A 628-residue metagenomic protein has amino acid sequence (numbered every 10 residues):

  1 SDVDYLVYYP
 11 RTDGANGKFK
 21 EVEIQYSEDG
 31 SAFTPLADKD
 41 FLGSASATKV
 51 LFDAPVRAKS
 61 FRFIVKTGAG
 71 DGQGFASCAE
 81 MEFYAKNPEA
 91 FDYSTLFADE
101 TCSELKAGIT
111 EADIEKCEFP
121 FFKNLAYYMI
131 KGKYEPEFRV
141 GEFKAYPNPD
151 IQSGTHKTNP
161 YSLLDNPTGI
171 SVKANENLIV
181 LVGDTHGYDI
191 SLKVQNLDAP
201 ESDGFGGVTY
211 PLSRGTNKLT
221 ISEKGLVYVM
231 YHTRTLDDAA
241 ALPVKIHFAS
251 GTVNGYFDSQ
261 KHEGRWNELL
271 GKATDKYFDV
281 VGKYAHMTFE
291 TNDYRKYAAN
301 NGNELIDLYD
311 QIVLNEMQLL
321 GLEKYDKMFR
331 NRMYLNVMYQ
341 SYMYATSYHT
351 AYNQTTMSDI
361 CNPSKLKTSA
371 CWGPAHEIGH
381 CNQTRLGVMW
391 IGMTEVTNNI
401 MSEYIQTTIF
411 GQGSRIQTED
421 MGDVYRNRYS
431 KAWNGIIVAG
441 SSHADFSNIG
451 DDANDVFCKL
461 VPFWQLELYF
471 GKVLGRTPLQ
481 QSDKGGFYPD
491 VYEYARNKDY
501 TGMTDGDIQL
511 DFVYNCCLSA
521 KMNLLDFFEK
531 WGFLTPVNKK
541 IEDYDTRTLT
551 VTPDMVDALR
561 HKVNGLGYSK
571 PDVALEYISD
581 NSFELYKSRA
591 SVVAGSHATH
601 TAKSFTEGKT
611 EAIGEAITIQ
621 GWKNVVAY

Functional and structural regions predicted by a protein language model:
S1-P35, S44-Y93: Aromatic, loop-rich ligand-recognition surfaces of beta-strand-rich domains
V3, D71-Y93, T233-V280: Exposed low-complexity, polar/acidic, P/S/T/G-rich flexible segments that act as propeptides, protease-susceptible
K39-F61, V65-G70, G204-L226, R234: Beta-sandwich interaction modules
F91-K133, D505-A627: Beta/coil-rich, acidic/histidine-enriched accessory regions frequently appended to metallopeptidases
D92-G255, E607, G614-Y628: Beta-strand-enriched, solvent-exposed domains that form extended recognition/catalytic surfaces
T158-L164, V208-L212, D258-K272, D507-D511: Short linear interaction motifs
W266-L269, K276-L474, G485: Catalytic cores of extracellular degradative/oxidative enzymes
R428-Y544: Active-site-proximal alpha-helical
